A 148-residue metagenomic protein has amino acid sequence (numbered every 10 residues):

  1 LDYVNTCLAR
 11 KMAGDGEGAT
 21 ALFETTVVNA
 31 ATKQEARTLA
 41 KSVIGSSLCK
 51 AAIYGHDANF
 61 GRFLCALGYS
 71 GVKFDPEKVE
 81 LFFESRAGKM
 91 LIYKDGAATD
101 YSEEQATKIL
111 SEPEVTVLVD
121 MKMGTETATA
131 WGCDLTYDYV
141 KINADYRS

Functional and structural regions predicted by a protein language model:
L1-T38, I44: N-terminal glycine-/lysine-enriched basic segments
A9, N29, T38, G45-S148: Internal helix-turn-beta structural module
